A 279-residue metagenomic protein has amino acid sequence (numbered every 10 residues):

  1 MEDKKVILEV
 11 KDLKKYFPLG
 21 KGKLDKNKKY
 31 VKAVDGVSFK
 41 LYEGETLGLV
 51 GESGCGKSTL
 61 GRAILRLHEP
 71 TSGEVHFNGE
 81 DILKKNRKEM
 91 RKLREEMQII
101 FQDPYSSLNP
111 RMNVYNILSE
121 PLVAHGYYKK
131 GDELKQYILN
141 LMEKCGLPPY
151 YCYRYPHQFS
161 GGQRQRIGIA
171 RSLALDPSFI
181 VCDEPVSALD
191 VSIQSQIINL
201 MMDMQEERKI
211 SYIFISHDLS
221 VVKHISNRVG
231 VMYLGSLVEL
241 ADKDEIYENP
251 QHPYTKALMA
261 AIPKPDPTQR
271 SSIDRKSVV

Functional and structural regions predicted by a protein language model:
K4-V6, G20-D25, K243-S277: Charged, flexible cofactor/metal-binding loops and thiol motifs
L65: Helix-to-loop junction immediately C-terminal to a conserved catalytic motif
G73-D81: Conserved ABC transporter NBD signature motif
D81, G126, D132-Y150, M259-A260: Conserved ABC ATPase "signature" region
Y155-F159, Q163: Conserved ABC ATPase signature
A174-S178: A short, proline-enriched helix->beta-strand linker immediately N-terminal to the Walker B motif in ABC-type P-loop
